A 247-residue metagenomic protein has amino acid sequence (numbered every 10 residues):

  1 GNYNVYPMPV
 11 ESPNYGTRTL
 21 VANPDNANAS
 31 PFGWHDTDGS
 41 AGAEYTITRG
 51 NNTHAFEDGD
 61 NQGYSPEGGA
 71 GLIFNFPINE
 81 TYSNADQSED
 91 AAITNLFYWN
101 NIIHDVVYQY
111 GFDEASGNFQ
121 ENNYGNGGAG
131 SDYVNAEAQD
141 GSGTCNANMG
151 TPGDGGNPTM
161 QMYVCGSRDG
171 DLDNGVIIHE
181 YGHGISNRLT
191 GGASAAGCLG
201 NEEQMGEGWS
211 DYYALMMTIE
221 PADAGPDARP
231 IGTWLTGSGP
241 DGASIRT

Functional and structural regions predicted by a protein language model:
G1-T247: Extracellular zinc-dependent metalloprotease catalytic-domain scaffold
